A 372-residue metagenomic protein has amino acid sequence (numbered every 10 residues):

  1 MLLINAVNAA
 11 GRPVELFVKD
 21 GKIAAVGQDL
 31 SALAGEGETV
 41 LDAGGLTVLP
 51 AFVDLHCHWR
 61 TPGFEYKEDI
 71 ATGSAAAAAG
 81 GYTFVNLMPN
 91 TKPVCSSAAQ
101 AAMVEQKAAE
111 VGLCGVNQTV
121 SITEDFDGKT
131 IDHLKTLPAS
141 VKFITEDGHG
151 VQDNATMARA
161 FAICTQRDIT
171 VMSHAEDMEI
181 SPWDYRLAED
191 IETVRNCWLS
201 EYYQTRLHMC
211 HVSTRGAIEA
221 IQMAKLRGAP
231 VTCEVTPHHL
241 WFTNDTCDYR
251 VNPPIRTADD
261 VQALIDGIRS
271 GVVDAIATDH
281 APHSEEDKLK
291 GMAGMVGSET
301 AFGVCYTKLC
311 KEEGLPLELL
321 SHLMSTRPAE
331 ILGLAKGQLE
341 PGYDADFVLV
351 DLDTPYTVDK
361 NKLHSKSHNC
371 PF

Functional and structural regions predicted by a protein language model:
M1-L2, N8-P50: Histidine-rich, glycine-flanked metal-binding segment
L46-E110: Metal-associated gating/positioning segment near the N- to mid-region
A51-P62, M172-E176, C233, T278: Histidine-centered catalytic micro-motifs
L55-E68, N117-T130, G148, D184-L187 (+1 more regions): Active-site mouth loops of central-metabolism enzymes
E105-I122: A glycine-rich helix N-cap at a beta->alpha junction
I131-I276: Histidine/acidic residue-rich metal-binding segments in metalloenzymes
L187-Q204, R269-S270, D274-I276, A281-L352: His/Asp/Glu-enriched, well-ordered alpha-helical/loop segment that forms or immediately abuts the divalent-metal
D344-F372: C-terminal cap of metal-dependent C-N hydrolases
